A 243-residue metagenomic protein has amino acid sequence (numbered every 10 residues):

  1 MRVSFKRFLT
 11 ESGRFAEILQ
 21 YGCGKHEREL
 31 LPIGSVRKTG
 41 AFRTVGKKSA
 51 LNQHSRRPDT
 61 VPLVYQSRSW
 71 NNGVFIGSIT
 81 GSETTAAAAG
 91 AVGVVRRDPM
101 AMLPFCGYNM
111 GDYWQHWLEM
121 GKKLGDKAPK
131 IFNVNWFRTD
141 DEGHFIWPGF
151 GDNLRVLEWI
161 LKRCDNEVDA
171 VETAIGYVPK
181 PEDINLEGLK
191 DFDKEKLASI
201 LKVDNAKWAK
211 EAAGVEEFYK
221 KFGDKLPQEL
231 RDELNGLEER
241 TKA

Functional and structural regions predicted by a protein language model:
M1-A243: Conserved NTP phosphate-binding and transfer environment spanning the P-loop NTPase/kinase superfamily
